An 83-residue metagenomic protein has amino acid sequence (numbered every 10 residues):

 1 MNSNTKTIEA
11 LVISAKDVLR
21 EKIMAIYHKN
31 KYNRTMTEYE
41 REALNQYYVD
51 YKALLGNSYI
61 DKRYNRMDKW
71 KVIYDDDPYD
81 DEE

Functional and structural regions predicted by a protein language model:
M1-K6: Short hydrophobic alpha-helical transmembrane segments
L11-E83: Charged, acidic
